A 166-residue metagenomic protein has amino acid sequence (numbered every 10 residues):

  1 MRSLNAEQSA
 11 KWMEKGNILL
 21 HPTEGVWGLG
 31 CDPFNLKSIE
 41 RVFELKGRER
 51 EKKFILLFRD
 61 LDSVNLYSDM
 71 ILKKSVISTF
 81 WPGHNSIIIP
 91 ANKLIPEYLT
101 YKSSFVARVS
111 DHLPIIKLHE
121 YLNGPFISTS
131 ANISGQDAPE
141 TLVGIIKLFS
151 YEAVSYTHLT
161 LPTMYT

Functional and structural regions predicted by a protein language model:
M1-L159, M164: Active-site-adjacent structural elements in enzyme catalytic cores
